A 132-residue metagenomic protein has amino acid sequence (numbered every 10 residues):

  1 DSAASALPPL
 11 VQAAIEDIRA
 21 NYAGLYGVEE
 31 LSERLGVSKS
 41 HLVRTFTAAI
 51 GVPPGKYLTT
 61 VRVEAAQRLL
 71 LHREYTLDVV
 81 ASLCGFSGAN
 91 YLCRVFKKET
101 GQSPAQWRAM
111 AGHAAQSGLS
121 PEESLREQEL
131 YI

Functional and structural regions predicted by a protein language model:
D1-E16, H41: An amphipathic alpha-helical interaction segment
A4-S5, A20, E33: Extended mid-to-C-terminal alpha-helical interaction segments
E16, A20, L25, E29 (+2 more regions): Terminal helix-turn-helix DNA-binding modules in bacterial transcription factors
E30-K39, V43, G85: Helix-turn-helix
H41-F46, Y91-L92, F96: Short hydrophobic/aromatic patch on the recognition helix
